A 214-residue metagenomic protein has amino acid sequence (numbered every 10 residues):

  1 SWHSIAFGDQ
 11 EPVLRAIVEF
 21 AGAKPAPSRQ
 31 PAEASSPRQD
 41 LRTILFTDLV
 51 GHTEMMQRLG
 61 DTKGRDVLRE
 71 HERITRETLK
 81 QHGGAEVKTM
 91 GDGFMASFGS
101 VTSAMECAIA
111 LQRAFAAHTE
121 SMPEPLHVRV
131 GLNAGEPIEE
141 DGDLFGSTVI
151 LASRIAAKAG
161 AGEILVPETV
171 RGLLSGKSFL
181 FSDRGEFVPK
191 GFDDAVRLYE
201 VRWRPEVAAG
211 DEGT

Functional and structural regions predicted by a protein language model:
S1-P37: Catalytic active-site module of serine/aspartate enzymes centered on a nucleophile-bearing elbow/loop
H3-S4, H71, N133: Histidine-centered active-site/metal-ligand motif
D9-K24, K190-A208: Intrinsically disordered, low-complexity glycine/proline-rich and charged
Q10, L14, L68, E72 (+2 more regions): Amphipathic alpha-helical segments in well-structured domains
Q30-Q39, E206-T214: Conserved adenine-nucleotide phosphate-binding loops and their immediately adjacent elements
E33-A114: Catalytic NTP-binding/metal-coordinating core of nucleotidyl cyclase/transferase enzymes
M95-P205: Catalytic beta-strand-to-alpha-helix segment of the class III nucleotidyl cyclase homology domain
